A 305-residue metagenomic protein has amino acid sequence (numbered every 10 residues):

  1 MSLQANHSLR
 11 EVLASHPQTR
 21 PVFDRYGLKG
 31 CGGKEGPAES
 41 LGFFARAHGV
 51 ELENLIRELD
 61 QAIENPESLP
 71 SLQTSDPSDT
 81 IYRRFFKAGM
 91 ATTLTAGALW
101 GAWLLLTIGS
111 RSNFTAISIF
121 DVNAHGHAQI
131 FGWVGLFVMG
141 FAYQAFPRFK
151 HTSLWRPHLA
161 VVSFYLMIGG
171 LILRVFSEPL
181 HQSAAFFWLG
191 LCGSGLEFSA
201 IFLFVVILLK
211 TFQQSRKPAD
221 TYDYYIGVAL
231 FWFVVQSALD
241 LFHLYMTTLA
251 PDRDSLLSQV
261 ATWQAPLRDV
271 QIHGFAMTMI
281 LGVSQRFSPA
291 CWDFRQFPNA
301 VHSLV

Functional and structural regions predicted by a protein language model:
M1-N6, D24-R25, E53: Metal- and O2-centered redox machinery and metal/ROS homeostasis
M1-V12, Q18, P37-R46: Short, structural beta-strand-to-alpha-helix junction motif
V12, Q18-Y26, E58: Generic non-transmembrane alpha-helical segments
T19, Y26-P37: Short, thiol/selenol-centered motifs that function as redox-active sites or metal-ligating centers
G36-E67: Long, charge-rich, low-complexity alpha-helical segments
P66-V305: Hydrophobic alpha-helical transmembrane segments of multi-pass integral membrane proteins
